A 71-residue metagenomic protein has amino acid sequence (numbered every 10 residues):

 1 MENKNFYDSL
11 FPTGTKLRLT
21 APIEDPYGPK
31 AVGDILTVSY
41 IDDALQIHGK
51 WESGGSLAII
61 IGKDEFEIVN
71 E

Functional and structural regions predicted by a protein language model:
E2-Y7, P12-E71: Basic/aromatic-rich interaction segments and small domains that mediate binding to polyanionic partners
